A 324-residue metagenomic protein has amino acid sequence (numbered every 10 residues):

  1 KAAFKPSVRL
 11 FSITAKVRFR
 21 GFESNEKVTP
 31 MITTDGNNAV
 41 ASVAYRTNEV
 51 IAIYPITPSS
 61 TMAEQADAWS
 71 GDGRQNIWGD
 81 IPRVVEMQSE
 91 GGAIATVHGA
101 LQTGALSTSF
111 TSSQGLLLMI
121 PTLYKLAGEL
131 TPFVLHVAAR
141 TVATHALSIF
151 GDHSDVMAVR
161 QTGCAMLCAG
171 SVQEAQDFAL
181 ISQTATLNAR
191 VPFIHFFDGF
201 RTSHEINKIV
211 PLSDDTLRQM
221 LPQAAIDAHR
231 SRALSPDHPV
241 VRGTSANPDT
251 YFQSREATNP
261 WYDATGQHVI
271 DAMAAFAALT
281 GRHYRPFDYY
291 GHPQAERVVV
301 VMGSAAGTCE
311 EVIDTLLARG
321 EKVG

Functional and structural regions predicted by a protein language model:
K5-S12, R18, S24: Low-acidity, Ser/Thr- and Arg-rich intrinsically disordered low-complexity segments
N25-A158, G163, L180, G199: Thiamine diphosphate
T33-V40, A275-R297, E310, D314: Glycine-/acidic-rich phosphate or pyrophosphate-binding loops and their flanking alpha/beta elements
W78, P82, F193-D288: Conformationally flexible catalytic loops at phosphate/diphosphate-handling active centers
R140-T141, F197-H204, G303-A305: Glycine-rich beta-alpha junction loops
I149-G199, Q223-A224: Conserved thiamine diphosphate
V301-C309, L316: C-terminal substrate/ligand-recognition segments
E311-G324: Generic long, charged, amphipathic alpha-helical segments
